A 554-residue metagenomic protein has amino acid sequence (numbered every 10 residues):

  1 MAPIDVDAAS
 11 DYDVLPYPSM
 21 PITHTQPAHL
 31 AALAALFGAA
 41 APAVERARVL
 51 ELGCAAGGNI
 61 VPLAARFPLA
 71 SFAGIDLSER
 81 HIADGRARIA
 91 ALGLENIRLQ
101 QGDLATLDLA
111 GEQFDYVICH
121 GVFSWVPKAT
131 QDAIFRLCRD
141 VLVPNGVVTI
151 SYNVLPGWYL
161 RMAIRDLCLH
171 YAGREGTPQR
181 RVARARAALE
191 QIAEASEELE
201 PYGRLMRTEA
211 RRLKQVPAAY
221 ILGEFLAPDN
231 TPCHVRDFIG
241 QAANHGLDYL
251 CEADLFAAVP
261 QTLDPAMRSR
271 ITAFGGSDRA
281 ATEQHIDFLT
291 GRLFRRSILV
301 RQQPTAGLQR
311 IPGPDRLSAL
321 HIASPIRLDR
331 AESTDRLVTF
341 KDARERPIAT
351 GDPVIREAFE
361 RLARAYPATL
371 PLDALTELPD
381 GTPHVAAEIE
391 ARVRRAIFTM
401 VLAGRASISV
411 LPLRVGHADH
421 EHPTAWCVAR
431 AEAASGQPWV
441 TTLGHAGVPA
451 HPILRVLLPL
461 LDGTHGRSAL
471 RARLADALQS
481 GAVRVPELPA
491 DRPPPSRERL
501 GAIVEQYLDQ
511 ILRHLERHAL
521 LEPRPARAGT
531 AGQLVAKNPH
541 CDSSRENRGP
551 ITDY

Functional and structural regions predicted by a protein language model:
V14, P18, I22-A47: Conserved alpha-helix/loop element of class I SAM-dependent methyltransferases that forms part of the SAM/SAH-binding
A56-L69: Conserved SAM-binding loop of SAM-dependent methyltransferases across substrates and taxa, primarily the Class I
S78-E79: Conserved SAM/SAH-binding beta-strand->alpha-helix loop
G93-L104: Conserved SAM-binding strand-loop segment of SAM-dependent methyltransferases
D108-Y116: A short acidic, Gly/Pro-enriched loop at the edge of an enzyme's catalytic core that lines a small-molecule cofactor
D132-P144: A short glycine-rich, Lys/Arg-flanked "PGG" loop and its adjoining helix->strand segment in the class I
I150-R180, R184, A188-E198: Conserved class I S-adenosyl-L-methionine
P260-Q303, R310, K341-K537, D553-Y554: Long, charge-rich, low-complexity alpha-helical segments
